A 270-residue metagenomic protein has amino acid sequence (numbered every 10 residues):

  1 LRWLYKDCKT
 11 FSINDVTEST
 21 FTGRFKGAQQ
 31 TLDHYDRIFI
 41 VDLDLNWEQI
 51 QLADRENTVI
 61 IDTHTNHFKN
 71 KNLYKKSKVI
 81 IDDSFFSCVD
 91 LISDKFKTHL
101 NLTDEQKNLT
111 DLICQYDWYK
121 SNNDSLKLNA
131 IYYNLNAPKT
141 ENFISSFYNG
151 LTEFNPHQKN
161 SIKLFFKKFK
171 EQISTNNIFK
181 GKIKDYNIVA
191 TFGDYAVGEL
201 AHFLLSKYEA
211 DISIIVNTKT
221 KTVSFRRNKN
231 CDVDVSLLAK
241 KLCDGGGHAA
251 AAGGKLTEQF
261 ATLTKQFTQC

Functional and structural regions predicted by a protein language model:
L1-N134, P138, N142-S145, P156 (+2 more regions): Replace "Mg2+/Mn2+-dependent" with "divalent metal-dependent
L151-F154: Charge-rich, low-complexity N-terminal segments
